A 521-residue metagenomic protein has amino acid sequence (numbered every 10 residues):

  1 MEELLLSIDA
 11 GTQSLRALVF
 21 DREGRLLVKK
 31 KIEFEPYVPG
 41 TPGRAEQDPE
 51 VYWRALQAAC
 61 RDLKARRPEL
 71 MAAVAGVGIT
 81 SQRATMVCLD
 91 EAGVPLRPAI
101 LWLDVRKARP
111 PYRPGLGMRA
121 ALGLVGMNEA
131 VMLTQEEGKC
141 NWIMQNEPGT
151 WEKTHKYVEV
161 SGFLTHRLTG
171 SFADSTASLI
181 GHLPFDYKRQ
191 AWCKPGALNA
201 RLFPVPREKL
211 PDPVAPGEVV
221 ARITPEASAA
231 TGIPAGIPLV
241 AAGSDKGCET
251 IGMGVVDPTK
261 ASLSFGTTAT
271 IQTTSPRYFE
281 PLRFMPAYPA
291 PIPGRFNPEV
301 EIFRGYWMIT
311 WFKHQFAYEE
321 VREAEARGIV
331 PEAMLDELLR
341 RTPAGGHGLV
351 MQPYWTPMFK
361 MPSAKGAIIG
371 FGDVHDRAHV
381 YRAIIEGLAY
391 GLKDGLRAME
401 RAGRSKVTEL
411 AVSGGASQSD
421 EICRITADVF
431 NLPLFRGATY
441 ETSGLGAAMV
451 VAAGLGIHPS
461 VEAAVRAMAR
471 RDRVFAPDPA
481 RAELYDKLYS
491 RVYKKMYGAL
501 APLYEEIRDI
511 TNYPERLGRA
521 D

Functional and structural regions predicted by a protein language model:
M1-I32, V38, A75-R113, G149 (+2 more regions): Glycine/Thr-rich phosphate-binding loops that ligate phosphate moieties of nucleotide and other phosphorylated ligands
E3-D9, A17, A73-I79, Y157 (+4 more regions): Short glycine-aspartate micro-motif
A10-T12, E23, G123-S244, I309 (+3 more regions): Gly/Ser/Thr-rich active-site cleft segment
G24, Q47, A75-S81, I100-L103 (+10 more regions): Active-site nucleophile and cofactor-binding loops and adjacent substrate-binding regions of central metabolic enzymes
K30-M71: N-terminal phosphate-binding loop and adjacent alpha-helix
V51-Y52, L116-M132, G232, K260-S262 (+1 more regions): A polyampholytic, Gly/Pro-enriched intrinsically disordered region
L56-A75, E147-W151, G196-P206, T231 (+1 more regions): Phosphate/pyrophosphate-binding loops at sites that engage ATP/ADP/AMP, CoA/4′-phosphopantetheine, polyphosphate
Y187-P293, A326-A333, E337, S417-E421 (+1 more regions): ATP-dependent carbohydrate kinase catalytic cores
